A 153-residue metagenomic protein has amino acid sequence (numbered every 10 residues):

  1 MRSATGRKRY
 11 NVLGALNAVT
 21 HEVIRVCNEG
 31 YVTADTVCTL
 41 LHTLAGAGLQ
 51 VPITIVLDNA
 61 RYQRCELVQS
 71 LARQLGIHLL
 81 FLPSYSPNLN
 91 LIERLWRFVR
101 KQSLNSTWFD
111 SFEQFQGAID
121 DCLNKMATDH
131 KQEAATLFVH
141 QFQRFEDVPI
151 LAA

Functional and structural regions predicted by a protein language model:
M1-A153: Short functional hotspots at interaction and active-site rims
